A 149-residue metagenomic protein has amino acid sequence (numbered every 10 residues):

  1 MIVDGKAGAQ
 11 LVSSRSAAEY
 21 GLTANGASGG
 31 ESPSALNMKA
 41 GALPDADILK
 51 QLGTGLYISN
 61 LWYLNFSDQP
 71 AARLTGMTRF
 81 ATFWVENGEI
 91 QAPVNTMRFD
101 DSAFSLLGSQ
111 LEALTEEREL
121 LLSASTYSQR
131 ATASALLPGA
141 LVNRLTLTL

Functional and structural regions predicted by a protein language model:
M1-L149: Dual-mode signal for accessory low-complexity, basic/Gly-rich regions
